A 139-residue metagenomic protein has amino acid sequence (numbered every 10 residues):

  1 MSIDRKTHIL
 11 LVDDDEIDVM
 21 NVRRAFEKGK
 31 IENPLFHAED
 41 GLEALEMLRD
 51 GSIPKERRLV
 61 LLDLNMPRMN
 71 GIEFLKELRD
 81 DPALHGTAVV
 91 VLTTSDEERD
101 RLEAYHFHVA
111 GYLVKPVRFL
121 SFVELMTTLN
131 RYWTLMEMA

Functional and structural regions predicted by a protein language model:
M1-L10, E16-P34, R49, I53-E56 (+2 more regions): Non-catalytic signal-transmission and effector/linker regions of two-component phosphorelay proteins
D14, V91-D96, P116: Conserved active-site segment of CheY-like receiver
A38-L42: Conserved Asp/Asn-Gly motif in the active-site loop of CheY-like receiver
G51-K55, R79-G86, F107: Conserved phosphotransfer cores of two-component systems
L62-D63, T93: Active-site residues of response regulator receiver
M66: Receiver (REC) domain active-site loop signature in two-component systems and cognate sites in sensor histidine kinases
A110: Short, glycine/charged-rich "phosphate-handling" switch motifs in NTP-dependent and phosphotransfer domains
